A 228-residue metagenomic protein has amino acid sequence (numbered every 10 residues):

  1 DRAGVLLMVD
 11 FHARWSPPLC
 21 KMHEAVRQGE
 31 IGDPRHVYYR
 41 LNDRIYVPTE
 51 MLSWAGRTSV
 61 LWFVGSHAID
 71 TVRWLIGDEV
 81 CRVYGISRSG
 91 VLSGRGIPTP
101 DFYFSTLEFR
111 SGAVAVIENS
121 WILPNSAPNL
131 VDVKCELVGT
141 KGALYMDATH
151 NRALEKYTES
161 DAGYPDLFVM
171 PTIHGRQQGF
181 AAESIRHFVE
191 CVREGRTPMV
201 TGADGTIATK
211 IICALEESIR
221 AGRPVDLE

Functional and structural regions predicted by a protein language model:
D1, V26, L75, V192-R193 (+1 more regions): Hydrophobic residues in alpha-helical segments
R2-V5, A113-V114: A short helix->loop->beta-strand "cap" motif at the edges of active sites that frequently abuts
V5-M8, A13-I97, G222: Predominantly a Rossmann-like dinucleotide-binding segment in NAD(P)-dependent oxidoreductases
L6, H187-E228: C-terminal helix-rich "cap/oligomerization" subdomain common to oxidoreductases
T49-R57, A162-P171: Short glycine/proline- and charge-enriched loop/turn segments that cap or connect secondary-structure elements
F63, D70-R152, A182-E194: Contiguous beta-strand/loop segments that form the cofactor/metal-binding neighborhood of enzyme cores
C135, N151-P165: Short polybasic amphipathic segments
I173-I185: Active-site loop of classical SDR/Rossmann-like NAD(P)-dependent oxidoreductases, centered on the catalytic Tyr-X3-Lys
